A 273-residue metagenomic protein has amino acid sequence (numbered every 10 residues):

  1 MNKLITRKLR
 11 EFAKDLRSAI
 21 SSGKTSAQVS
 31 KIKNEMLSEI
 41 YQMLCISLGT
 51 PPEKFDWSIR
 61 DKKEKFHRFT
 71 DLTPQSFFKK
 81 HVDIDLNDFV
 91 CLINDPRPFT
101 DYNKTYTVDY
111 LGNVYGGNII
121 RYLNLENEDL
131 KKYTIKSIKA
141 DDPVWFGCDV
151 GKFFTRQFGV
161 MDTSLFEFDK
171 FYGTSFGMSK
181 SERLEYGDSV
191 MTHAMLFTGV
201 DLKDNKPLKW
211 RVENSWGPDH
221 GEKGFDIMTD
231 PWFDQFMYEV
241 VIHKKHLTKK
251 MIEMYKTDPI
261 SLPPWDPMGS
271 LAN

Functional and structural regions predicted by a protein language model:
M1-I138: Core regions of eukaryotic protease modules
F12-G23, T174-Y186, V240-K245: Short, surface-exposed, charge-dense and proline/glycine-enriched linear segments
S21, R60, V150, F154 (+4 more regions): Generic preference for flexible, low-structure residues
T73-P74, E126, S179, T229 (+1 more regions): Helix N-terminus capping/helix-initiation residues
V114-T192: Long, positively charged binding patches that form subdomain-scale interaction surfaces for polyanionic ligands
T198, K203, L208-N273: Conserved catalytic-core surface of thiol
